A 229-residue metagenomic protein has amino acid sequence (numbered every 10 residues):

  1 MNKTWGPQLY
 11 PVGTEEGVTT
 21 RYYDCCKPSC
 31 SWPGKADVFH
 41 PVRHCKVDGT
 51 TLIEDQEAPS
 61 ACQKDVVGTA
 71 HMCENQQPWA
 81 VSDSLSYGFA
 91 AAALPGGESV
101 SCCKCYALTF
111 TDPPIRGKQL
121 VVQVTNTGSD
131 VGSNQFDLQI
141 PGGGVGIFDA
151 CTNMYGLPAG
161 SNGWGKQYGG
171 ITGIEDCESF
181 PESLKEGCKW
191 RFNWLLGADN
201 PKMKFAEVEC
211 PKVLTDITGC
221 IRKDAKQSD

Functional and structural regions predicted by a protein language model:
M1-D229: Mature exported/compartmentalized surface modules and terminal targeting/interaction regions
